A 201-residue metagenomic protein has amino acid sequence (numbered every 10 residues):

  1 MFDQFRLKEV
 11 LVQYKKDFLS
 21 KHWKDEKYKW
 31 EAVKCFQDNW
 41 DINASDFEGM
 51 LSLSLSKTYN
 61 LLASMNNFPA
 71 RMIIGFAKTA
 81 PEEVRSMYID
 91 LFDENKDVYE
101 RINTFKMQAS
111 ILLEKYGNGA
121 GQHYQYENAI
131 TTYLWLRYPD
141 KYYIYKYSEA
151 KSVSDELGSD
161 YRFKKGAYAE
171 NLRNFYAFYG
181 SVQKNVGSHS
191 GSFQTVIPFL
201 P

Functional and structural regions predicted by a protein language model:
M1-H123, Y138-P201: An N-terminal alpha-helical hairpin/helix-loop-helix interaction module that forms a charged, gly/pro-flexible surface
I130-R137: Contiguous, well-ordered alpha-helical segments that form the cores/surfaces of helical PPI scaffolds
